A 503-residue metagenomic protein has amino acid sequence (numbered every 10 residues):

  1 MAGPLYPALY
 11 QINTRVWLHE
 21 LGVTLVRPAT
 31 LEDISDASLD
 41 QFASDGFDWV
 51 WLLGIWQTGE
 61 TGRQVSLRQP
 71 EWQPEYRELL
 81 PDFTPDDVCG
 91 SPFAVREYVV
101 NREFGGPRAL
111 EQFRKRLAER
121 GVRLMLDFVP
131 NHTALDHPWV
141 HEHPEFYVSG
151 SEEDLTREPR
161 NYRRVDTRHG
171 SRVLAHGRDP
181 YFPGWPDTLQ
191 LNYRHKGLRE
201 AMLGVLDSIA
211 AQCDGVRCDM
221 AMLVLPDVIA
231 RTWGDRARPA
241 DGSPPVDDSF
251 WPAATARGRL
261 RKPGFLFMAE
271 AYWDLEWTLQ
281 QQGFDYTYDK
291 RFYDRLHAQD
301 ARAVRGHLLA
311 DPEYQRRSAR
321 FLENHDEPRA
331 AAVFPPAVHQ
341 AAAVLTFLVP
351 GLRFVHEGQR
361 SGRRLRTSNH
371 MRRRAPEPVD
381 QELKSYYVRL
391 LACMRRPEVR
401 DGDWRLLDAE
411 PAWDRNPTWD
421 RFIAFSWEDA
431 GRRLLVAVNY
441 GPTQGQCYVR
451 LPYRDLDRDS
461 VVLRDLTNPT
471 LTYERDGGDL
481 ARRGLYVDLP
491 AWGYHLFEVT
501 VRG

Functional and structural regions predicted by a protein language model:
M1-G503: Active-site and adjacent substrate-binding regions of carbohydrate-active enzymes
